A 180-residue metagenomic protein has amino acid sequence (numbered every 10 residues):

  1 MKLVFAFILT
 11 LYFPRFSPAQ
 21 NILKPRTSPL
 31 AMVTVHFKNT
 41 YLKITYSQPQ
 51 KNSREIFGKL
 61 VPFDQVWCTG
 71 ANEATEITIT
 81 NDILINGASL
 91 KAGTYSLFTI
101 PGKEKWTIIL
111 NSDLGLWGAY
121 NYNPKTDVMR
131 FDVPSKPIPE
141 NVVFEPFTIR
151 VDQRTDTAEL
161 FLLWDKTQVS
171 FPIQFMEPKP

Functional and structural regions predicted by a protein language model:
M1-I22: Bacterial Sec-dependent N-terminal signal peptides
R15, E104, D127: Residue-level signal for beta-strand positions within conserved beta-sheet cores that form or flank
R15-V33, N81, A88-G93: Short, charged N-terminal helix-start/capping segments
Q20-P62, L114-P180: Primarily secretory-pathway and cell-envelope proteins
C68-A119: Mid-length scaffold segments of soluble, non-membrane domains
